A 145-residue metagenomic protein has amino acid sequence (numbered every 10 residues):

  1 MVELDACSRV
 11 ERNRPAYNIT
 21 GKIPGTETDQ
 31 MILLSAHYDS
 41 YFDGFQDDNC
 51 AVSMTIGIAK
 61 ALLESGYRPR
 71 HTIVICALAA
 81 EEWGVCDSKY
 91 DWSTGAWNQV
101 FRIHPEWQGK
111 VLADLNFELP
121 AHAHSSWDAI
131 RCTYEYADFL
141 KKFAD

Functional and structural regions predicted by a protein language model:
M1, T28-D29, L78-D145: Metal-dependent peptidase/peptidase-like ectodomains
M1-Q46, G57-R70: Soluble metallo-hydrolase cores and metallopeptidase-like ectodomains found primarily in the secretory/periplasmic
C7, I23-P24, S35-Y38, C76-E81 (+1 more regions): Active-site-proximal beta-strand/loop segments in catalytic clefts of secreted hydrolases
C7-V10, N18, Y38-D48, V85-K89 (+1 more regions): Second-shell loop/turn segments in exported
N49-G57, S93-N98: Short amphipathic alpha-helical face segments that pack within enzyme cores and frequently flank/anchor catalytic
T55, I75, L140: Hydrophobic, well-ordered secondary-structure elements that form the walls of internal hydrophobic environments
Y67-H71, W107-K110: Short helix-terminating capping/connector loops at secondary-structure junctions
